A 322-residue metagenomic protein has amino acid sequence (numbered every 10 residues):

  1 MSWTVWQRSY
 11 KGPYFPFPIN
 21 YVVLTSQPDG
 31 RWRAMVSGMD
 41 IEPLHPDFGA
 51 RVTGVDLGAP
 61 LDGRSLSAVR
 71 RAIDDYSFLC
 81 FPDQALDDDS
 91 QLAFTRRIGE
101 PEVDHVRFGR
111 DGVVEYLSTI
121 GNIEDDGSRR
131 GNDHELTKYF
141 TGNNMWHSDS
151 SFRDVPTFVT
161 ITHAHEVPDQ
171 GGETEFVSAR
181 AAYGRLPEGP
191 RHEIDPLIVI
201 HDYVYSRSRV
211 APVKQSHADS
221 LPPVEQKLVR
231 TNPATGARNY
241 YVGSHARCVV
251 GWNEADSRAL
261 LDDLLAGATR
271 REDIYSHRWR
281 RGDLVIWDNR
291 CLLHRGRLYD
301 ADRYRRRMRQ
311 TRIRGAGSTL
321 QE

Functional and structural regions predicted by a protein language model:
M1-S2, K11, K138: Residue-level detector of alpha-helix boundary/anchor positions
W3-W6, W32: Tryptophan (W) side chains
Q7-R8, P28: Cationic, low-complexity basic patches in intrinsically disordered or flexible, solvent-exposed regions
R8-S9, Y183: Short intrinsically disordered, low-complexity segments
Y10, Y14-F17, Y21: Aromatic (phenylalanine/tyrosine) cluster motif
N20-F78, P82-I286, R290-E322: Fe(II)/2-oxoglutarate oxygenase catalytic core
